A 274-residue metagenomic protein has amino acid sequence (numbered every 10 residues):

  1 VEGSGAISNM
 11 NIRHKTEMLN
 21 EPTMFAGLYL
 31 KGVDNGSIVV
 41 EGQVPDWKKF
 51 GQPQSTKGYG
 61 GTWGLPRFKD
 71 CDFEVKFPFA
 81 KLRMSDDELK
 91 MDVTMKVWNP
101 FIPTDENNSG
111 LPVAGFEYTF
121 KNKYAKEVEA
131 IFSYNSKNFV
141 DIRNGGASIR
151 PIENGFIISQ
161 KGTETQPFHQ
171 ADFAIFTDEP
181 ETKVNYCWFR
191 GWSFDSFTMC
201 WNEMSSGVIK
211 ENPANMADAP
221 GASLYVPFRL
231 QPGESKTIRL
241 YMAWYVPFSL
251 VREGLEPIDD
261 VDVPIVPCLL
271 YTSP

Functional and structural regions predicted by a protein language model:
V1-K49: Beta-strand-rich N-terminal accessory domains
F50-V113, S193-L224: Extended, loop-rich substrate-binding clefts of extracytoplasmic carbohydrate-active enzymes
W98, N138-V140, G145-P232: Trp/Gly-enriched beta-strand surface patches
A114-F116, K236: Hydrophobic core residues within well-ordered beta-strands of beta-rich domains
F120-Y124: Asparagine-centered strand-capping/turn motif at beta-strand->loop junctions
V128-A130, F228-W244: Short Pro-Gly-centered flexible turn/kink motifs
E129-K137: Surface-exposed beta-strand/loop patches in extracellular or lumenal glycoproteins
Y271-T272: Conserved small/polar residues in nucleotide/adenosyl-binding loops
